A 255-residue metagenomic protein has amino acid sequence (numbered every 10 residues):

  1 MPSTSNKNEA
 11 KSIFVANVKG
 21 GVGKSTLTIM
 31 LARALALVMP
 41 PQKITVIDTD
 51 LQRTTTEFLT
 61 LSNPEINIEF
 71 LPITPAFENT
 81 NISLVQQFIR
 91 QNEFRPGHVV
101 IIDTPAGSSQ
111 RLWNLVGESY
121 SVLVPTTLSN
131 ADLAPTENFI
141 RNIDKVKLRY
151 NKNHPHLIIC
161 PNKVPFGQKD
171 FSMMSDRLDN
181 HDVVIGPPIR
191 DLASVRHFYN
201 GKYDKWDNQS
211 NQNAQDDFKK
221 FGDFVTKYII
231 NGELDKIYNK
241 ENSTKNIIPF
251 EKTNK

Functional and structural regions predicted by a protein language model:
M1-K7: Pre-Walker A adenine-sensing motif
E9-S12, A16-V22, I29-I102, A106 (+1 more regions): P-loop/Walker-type NTP enzyme "switch/lid" segment
T45-V46, I102, V124, I159-P161: Structural beta-sheet core signal
R111-N130: Inter-motif core of Ras-like GTPase G domains
T136-N151, N162: Conserved C-terminal guanine-recognition region of P-loop GTPase G domains, centered on the G4
K163-Q168, S175-W206: Beta-strand-loop-alpha "switch" segments that mediate conformational coupling across diverse proteins
Q209-E233: Histidine-centered active-site loop/cap adjacent to the catalytic His in serine esterases/O-acetyl transfer systems
I248-F250: Short hydrophobic short-linear motifs embedded in intrinsically disordered terminal tails or helical linkers
